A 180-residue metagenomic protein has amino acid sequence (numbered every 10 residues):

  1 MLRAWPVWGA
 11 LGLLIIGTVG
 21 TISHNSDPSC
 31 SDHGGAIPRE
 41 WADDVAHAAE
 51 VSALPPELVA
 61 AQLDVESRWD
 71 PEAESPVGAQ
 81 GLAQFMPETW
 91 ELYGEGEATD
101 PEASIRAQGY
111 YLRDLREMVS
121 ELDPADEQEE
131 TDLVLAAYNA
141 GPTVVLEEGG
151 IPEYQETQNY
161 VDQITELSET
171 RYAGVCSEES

Functional and structural regions predicted by a protein language model:
M1, G34, Q62, Q80-A83: Intrinsically disordered, low-complexity regions enriched in Ser/Pro/Gly/Gln/His and often acidic
M1-D44, E50-S52, E88-R106, Y110 (+1 more regions): Non-catalytic cell-wall polysaccharide-engagement segments
V45, D64-T89, G141: Cell-wall polysaccharide-cleaving catalytic domain and substrate-binding groove, primarily in peptidoglycan/chitin
